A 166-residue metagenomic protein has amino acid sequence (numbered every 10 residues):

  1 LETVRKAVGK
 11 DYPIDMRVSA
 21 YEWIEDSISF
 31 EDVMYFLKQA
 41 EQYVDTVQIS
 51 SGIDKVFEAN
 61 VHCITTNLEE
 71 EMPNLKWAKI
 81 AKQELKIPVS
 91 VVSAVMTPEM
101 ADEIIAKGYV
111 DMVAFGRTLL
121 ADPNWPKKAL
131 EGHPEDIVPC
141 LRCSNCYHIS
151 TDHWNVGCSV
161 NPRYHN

Functional and structural regions predicted by a protein language model:
L1-N166: Flavin-dependent oxidoreductase catalytic cores
